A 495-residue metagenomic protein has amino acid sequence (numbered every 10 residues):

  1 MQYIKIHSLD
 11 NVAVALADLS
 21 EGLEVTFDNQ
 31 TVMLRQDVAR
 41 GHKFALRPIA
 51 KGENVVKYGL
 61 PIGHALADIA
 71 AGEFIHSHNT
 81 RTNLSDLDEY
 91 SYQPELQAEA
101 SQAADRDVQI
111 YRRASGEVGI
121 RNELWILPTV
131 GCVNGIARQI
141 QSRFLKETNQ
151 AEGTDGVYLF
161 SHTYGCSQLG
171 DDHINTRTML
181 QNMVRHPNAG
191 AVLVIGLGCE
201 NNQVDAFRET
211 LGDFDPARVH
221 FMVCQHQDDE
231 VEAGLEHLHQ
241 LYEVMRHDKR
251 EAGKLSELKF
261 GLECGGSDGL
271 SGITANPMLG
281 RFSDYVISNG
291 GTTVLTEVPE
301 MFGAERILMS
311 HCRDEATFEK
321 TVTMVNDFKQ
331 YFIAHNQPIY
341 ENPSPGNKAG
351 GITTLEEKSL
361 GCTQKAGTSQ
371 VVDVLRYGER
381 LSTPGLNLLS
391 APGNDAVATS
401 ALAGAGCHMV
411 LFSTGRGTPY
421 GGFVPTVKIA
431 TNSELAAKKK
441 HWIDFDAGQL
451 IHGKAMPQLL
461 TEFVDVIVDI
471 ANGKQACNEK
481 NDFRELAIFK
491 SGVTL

Functional and structural regions predicted by a protein language model:
M1-M409, R416-L495: Metallocofactor- and cofactor-centric catalytic cores in central/energy metabolism, strongly enriched
